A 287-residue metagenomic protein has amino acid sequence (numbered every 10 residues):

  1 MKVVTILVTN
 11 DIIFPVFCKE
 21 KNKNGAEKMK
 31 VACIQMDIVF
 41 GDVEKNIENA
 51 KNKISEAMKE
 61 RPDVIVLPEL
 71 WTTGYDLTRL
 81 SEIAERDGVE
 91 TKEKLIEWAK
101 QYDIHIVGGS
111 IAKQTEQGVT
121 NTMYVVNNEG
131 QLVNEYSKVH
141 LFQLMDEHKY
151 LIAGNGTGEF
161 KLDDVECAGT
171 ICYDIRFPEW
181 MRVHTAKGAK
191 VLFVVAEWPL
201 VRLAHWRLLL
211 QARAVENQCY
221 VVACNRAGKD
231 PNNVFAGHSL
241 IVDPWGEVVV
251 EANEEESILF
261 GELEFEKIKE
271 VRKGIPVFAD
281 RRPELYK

Functional and structural regions predicted by a protein language model:
T5-I6, I12, V16-E20: Short, positively charged and aromatic/hydrophobic N-terminal segments
K28-C33: Extreme N-terminal starter segment of soluble prokaryotic enzymes
Q35-G41: Short polar catalytic/cofactor-binding loops
V43-E44, I54-E129, E135, W198-V215 (+1 more regions): Cys-nucleophile CN-hydrolase/nitrilase-fold catalytic domain and related Cys-dependent amidase chemistry that acts on
I47-I54, F177-M181: Short, acidic/polar
T73, L80, Y124, Y136-F142 (+2 more regions): Short beta->alpha transition motifs characteristic of CBS
D87-V107, R176-L259: CN hydrolase (nitrilase-like) catalytic-core segments centered on the catalytic cysteine and neighboring Lys/Glu
Q114-K187, V195, L200-L208, F235 (+2 more regions): Active-site catalytic loop in hydrolytic enzyme cores
